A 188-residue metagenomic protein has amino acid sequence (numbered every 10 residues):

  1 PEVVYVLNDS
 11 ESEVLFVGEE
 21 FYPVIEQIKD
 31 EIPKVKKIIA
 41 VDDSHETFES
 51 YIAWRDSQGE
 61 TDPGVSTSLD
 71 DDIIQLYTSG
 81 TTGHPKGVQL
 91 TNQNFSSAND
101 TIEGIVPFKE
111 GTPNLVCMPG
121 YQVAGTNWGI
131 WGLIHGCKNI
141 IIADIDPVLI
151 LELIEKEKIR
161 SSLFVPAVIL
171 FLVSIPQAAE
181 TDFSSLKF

Functional and structural regions predicted by a protein language model:
E2, V24, L149-I150: Short acidic active-site motifs
D9-E11, K156-E157: Active-site charged/polar residues at nucleotide-handling catalytic sites that mediate phosphoryl, nucleotidyl
V14, Y22-L69, I175-P176: ANL superfamily adenylate-forming
V17-E26, S44, M118, I159-F188: Adenylate-forming
I32-K36, C137, S184-K187: A short helix->loop->beta-strand "cap" motif at the edges of active sites that frequently abuts
A40, E46, Q58-Y77, H84 (+2 more regions): Conserved pre-ATP/AMP-binding loop-to-beta segment of ANL
S96-P113, Y121-S161, F171-Q177: Conserved AMP-binding/adenylation subdomain of ANL enzymes
